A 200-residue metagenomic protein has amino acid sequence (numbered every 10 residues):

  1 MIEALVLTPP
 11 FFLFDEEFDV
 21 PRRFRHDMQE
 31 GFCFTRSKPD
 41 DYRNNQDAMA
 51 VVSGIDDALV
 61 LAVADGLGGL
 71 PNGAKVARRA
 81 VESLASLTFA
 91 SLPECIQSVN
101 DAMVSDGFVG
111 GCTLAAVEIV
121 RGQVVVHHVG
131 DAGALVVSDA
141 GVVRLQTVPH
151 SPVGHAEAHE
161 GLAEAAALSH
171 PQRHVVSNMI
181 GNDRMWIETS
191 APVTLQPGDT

Functional and structural regions predicted by a protein language model:
I2-T200: PP2C/PPM-type serine/threonine phosphatase catalytic domain
